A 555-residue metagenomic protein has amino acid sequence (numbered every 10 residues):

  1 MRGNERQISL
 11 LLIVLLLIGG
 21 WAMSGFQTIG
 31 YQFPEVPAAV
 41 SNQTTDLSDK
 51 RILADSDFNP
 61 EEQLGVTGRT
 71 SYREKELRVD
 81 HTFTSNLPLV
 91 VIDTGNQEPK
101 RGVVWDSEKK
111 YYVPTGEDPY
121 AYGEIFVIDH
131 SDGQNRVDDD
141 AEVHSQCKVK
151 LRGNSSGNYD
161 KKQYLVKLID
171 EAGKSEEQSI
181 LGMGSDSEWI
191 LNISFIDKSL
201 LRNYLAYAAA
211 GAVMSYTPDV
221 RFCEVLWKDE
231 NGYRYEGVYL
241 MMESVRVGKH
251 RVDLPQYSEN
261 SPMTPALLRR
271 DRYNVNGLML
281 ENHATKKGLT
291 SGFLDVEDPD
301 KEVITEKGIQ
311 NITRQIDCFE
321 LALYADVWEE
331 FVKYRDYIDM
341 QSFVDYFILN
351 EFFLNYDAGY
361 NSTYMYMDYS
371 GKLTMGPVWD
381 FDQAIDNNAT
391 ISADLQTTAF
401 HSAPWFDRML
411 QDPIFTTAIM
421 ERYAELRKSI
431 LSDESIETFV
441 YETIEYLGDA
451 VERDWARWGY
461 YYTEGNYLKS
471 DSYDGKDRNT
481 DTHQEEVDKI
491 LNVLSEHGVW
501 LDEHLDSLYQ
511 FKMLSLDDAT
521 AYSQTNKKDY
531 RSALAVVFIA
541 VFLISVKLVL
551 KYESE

Functional and structural regions predicted by a protein language model:
R6-L10, K528-F538: Short, hydrophobic alpha-helical membrane anchors of single-pass surface/secreted proteins
L10-S24, A540-V541: Hydrophobic membrane-insertion alpha-helices, especially the h-region of bacterial N-terminal signal peptides
G20-I29, G68, E98-K100, F293 (+3 more regions): Middle-to-C-terminal accessory/interaction subdomains
Q27-Q134, D139: N-terminal module-boundary/linker segments of secreted carbohydrate-active enzymes
E124-I193, G308: Conserved oxyanion/phosphate-binding beta-strand-loop segments in alpha/beta enzyme cores
D170-G173, D186-W189, I193, V213-P218 (+1 more regions): Internal "kinase-insert"/substrate-recognition segments embedded within catalytic cores of ATP-dependent enzymes
F195-S215: A conserved alpha-helical element in kinase catalytic cores
V213-L226, N355: Short, well-structured beta-strand/strand-turn elements
